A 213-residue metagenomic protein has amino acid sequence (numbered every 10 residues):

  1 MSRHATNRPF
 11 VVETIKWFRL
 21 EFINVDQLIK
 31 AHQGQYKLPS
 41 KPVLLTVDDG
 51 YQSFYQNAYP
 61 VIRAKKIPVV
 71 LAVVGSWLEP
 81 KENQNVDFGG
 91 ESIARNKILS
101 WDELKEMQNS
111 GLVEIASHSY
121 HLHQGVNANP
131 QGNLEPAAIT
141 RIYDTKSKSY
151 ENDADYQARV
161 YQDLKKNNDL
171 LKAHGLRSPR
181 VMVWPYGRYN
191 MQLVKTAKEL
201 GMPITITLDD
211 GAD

Functional and structural regions predicted by a protein language model:
S2, K41-P42, R63-R188: Metal-dependent polysaccharide deacetylase catalytic core of the NodB/CE4 family, i.e., the active-site-bearing domain
R3-W17, F22, D49-Q52, A94-E103: Aromatic- and glycine-enriched glycan-recognition loops and surfaces that form the carbohydrate-binding subsites
T6-K37, N109, D169-H174, V194 (+1 more regions): C-terminal domain-boundary segment and adjacent tail
R8-V12, Y55, Y59, W101-L104 (+3 more regions): Extracytoplasmic/secreted envelope proteins and their assembly/folding machinery, especially bacterial periplasmic
A31-Q33, S53-Y55, L78-E82, H123-A128 (+2 more regions): Short catalytic/ligand-binding loop motif for oxyanion handling, primarily in non-cytosolic enzymes, centered on
K37-D48, G90-A94, G201-I204: Short, structured secondary-structure boundary patches
S40-P42, T46, G50-A58, K65: Membrane-embedded segments
